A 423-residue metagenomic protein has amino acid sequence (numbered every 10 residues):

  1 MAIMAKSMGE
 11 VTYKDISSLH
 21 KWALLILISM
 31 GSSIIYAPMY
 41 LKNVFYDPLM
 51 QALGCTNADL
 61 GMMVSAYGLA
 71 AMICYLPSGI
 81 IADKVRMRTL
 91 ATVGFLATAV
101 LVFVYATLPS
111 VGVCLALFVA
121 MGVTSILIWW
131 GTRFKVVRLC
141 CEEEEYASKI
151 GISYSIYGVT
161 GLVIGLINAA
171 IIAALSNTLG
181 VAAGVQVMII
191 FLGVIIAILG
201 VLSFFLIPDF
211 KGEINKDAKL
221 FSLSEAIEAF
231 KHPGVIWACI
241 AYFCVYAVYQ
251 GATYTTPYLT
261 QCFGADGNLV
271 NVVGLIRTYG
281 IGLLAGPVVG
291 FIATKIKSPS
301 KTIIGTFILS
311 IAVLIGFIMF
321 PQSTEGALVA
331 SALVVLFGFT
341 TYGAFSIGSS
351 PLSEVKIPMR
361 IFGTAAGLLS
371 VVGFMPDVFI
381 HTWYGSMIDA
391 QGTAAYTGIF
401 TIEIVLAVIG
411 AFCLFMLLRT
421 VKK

Functional and structural regions predicted by a protein language model:
A2-A5, F205-I227: Flexible cytoplasmic inter-helical loops of multi-pass small-molecule transporters
K42-Y46, G161-G165, H232-G286, F345 (+1 more regions): Extracytoplasmic gate region of multi-pass secondary transporters
I73-R86, A285-S298, I388-D389: Helix-to-loop junctions at the C-terminal end of transmembrane segments in multipass secondary transporters
K84-F95, T294-I308: Cytoplasmic membrane-interface "Motif A"-like loop-to-helix N-cap segments of 12-TM Major Facilitator Superfamily
L117-I156: Cytoplasmic helix-loop-helix junction between adjacent transmembrane helices in 12-TM secondary transporters
A147-A173, S370-H381: Glycine-rich segments within core transmembrane alpha-helices of 12-TM secondary carriers
N168, G193-I214, C413-L417: C-terminal membrane-cytosol helix-exit motif in multi-pass small-molecule transporters
P299-G348: C-terminal transmembrane helical hairpin of 12-TM major facilitator-type secondary transporters
